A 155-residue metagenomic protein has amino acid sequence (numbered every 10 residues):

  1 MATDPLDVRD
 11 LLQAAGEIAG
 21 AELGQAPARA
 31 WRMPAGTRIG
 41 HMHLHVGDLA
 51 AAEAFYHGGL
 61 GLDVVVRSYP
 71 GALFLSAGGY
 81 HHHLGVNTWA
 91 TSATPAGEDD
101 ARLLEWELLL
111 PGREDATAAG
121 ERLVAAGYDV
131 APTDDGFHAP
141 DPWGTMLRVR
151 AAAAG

Functional and structural regions predicted by a protein language model:
M1-A50, L103-L108, A153-G155: N-terminal beta-strand motif that seeds the catalytic metal site of vicinal oxygen chelate
A30, A93-P95, G127: Short, intrinsically disordered linker segments that flank or connect zinc-binding domains
R32-A35, A77-G79, D99, V130: Generic structural signal for beta-strand residues in well-ordered domains
R32-I39, H57, R67-P70: Short gly/pro-enriched beta-turn/loop segments at secondary-structure junctions
V46-A50, Y80-H81, W89, E105-G155: Vicinal oxygen chelate
D48-V64: Amphipathic alpha-helical segments
D63-R102, P142, M146-A153: Conserved short beta-strand elements that form part of the metal-binding/catalytic scaffold of enzyme active sites
